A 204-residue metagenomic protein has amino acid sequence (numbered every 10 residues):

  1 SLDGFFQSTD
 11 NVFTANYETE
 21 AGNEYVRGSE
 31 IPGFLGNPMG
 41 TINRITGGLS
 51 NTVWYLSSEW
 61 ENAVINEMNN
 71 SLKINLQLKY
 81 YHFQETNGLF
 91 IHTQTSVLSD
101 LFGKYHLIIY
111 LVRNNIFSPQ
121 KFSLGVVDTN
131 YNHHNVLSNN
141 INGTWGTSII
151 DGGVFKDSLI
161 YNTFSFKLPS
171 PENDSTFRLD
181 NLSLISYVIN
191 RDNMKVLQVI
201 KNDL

Functional and structural regions predicted by a protein language model:
S1: Conserved redox-active cysteine motifs that mediate thiol-disulfide chemistry, especially di-cysteine Cys-X(1-2)-Cys
G4, D10-L204: Short, conserved sequence motifs used for protein processing/export or organelle targeting and for catalysis
